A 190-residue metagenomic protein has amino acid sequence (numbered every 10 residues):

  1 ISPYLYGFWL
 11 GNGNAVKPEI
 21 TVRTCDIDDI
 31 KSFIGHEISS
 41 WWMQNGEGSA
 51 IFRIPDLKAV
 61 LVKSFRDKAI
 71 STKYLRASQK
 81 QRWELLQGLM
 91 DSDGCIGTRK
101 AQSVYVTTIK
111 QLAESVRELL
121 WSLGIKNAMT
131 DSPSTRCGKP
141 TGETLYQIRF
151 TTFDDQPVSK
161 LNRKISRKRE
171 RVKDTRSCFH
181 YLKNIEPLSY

Functional and structural regions predicted by a protein language model:
I1-C137, Q147, D174-Y190: Intein-associated homing endonuclease modules of the LAGLIDADG/DOD-type, together with closely related HINT-family
T141-L145: C-terminal polymerase-core module
I148-T152: Phosphate/diphosphate-binding loops
F153-E170: Long beta-strand-rich cores associated with HINT superfamily self-processing modules
